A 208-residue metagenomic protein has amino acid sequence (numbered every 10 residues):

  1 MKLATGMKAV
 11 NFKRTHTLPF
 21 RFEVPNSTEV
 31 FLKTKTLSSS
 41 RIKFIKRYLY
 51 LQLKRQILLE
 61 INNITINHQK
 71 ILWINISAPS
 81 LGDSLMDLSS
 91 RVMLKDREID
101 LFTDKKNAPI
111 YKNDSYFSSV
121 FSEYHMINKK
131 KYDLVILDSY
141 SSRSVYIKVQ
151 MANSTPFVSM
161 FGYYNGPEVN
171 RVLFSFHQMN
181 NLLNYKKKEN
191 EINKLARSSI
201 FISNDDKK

Functional and structural regions predicted by a protein language model:
K2-K208: Catalytic machinery of carbohydrate-active enzymes, primarily nucleotide-sugar-dependent glycosyltransferases
